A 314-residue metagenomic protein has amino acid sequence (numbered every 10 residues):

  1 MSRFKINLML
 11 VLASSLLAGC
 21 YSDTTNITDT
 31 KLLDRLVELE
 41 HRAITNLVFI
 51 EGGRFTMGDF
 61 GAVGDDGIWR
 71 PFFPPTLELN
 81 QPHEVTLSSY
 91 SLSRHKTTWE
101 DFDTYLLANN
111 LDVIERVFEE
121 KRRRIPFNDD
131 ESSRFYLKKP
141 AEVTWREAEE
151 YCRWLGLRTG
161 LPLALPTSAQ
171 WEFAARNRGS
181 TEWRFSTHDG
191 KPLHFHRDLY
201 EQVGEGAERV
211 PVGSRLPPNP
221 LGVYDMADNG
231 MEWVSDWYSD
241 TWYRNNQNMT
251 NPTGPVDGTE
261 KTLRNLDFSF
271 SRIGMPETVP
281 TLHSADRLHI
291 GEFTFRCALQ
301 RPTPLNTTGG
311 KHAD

Functional and structural regions predicted by a protein language model:
S2, G258-K261, F293: Short alpha-helical segments used as structural interaction elements across diverse proteins
S2-L8: Bacterial N-terminal signal peptides that target proteins for export
R3, L36, E40-T45, L199 (+1 more regions): Generic hydrophobic, helix-prone segments enriched in Leu/Val/Ile
K5, V85-Y90, P255-V256: Short, surface-exposed loop and linker segments with low hydrophobicity and enrichment for Pro/Ser/Thr
M9-L16: Bacterial N-terminal signal peptides
S14, L47-V48, G53, P217 (+1 more regions): Short, flexible coil/turn micro-motifs enriched in small/turn-prone residues
G19-A169, P280-D314: Extended beta-strand/loop cores of jelly-roll/beta-sandwich
T56, E131-F135, K139, W145-V279 (+1 more regions): Functional-site microenvironments in short loops/helix caps that host divalent-cation chemistry
